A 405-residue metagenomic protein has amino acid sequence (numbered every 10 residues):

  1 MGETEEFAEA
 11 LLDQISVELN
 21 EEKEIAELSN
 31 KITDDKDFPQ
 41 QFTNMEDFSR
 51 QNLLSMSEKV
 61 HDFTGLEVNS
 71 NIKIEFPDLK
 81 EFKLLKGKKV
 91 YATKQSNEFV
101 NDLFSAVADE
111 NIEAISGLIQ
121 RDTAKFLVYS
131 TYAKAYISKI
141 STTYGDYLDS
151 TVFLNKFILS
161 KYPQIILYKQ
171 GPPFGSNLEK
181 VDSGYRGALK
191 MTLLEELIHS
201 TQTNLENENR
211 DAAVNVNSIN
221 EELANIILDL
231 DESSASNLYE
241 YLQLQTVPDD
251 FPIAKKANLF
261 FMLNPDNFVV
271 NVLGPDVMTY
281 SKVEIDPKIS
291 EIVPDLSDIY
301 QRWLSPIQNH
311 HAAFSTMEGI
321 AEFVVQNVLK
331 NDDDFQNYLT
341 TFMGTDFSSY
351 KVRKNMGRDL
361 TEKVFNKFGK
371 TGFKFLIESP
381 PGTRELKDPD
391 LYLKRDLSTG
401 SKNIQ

Functional and structural regions predicted by a protein language model:
L11, I15, E21, S29-T33 (+1 more regions): Acidic, serine/proline-rich low-complexity intrinsically disordered regions
D34-F38, F42-I112, S116, D122-T123: N-terminal accessory alpha/beta regions
Q41-F48, N177-T192, L230, S305-M317 (+1 more regions): Conserved aromatic-histidine-acidic binding/catalytic patches
K88-K190, L194-R210: Active-site scaffold of zinc-dependent metalloenzymes
A92-I140, S233-I292: Low-complexity, serine/threonine/proline-enriched polar segments
Y168-G184, N217, A224-D229, I292-P306: A long, hydrophobic alpha-helical segment
S183-G187, T203-V247: Post-HEXXH active-site segment of zinc metalloproteases
L263-Q405: Pan-zinc metallopeptidase signature
